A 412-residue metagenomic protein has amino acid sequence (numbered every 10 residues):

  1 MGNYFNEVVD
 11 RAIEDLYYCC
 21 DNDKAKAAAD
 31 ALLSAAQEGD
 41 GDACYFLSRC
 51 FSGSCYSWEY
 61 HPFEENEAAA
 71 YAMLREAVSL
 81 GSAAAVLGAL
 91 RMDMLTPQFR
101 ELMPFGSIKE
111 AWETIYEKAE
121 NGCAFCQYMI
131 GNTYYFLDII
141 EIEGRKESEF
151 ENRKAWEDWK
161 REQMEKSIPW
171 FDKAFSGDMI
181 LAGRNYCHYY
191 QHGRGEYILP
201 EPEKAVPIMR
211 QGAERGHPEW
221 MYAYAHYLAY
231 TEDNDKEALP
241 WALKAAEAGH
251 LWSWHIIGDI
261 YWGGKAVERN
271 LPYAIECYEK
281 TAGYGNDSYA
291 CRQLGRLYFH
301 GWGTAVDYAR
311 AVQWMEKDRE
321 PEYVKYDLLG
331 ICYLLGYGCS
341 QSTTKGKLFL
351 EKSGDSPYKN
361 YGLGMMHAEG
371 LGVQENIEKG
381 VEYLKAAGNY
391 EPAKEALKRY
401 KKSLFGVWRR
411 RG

Functional and structural regions predicted by a protein language model:
Y4-A27, A31-S34, E38: Alpha-helical segment of the N-proximal tetratricopeptide repeat
E14-D15, F46-W58, A89-Q98, M129-D138 (+8 more regions): Hydrophobic face of amphipathic alpha-helices that form TPR/SEL1-like repeat modules and related alpha-solenoid
L16-K24, G53-E67, L95-S107, F136-M164 (+6 more regions): Short coil/turn connectors between adjacent alpha-helices in alpha-solenoid helical repeat scaffolds
E38-D40, G53-S54, E59-Y60, L80-A83 (+19 more regions): Short helix-capping/linker turns of helical repeat alpha-solenoids
Y71-S79, G354-D355, E375-P392: TPR/TPR-like (Sel1-like) alpha-helical repeat modules
G388-G412: Terminal, low-structured helical/coil segments at or just beyond the last alpha-helical repeat
